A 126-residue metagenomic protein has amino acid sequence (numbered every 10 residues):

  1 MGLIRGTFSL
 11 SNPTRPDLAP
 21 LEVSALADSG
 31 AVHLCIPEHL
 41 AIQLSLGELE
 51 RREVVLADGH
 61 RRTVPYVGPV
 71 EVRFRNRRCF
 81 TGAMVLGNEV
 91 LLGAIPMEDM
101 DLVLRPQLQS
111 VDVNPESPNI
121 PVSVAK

Functional and structural regions predicted by a protein language model:
M1-K126: Pepsin/retropepsin-fold aspartyl endopeptidases
